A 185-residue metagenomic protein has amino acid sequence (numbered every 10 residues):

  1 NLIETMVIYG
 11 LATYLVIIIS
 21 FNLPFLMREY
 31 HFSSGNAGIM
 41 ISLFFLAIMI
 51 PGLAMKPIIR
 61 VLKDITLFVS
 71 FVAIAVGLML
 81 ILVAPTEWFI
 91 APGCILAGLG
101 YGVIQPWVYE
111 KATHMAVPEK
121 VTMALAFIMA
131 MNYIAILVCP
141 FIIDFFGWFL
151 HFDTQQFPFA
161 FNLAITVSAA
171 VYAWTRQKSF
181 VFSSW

Functional and structural regions predicted by a protein language model:
L2-I41: Extracytoplasmic gate region of multi-pass secondary transporters
Y9, T13, T86-G98: Helical-face signature of the major facilitator-like transporter fold
I50-K63, G147-W148: Helix-to-loop junctions at the C-terminal end of transmembrane segments in multipass secondary transporters
I65-L80: Structural signature of the two symmetry-related core transmembrane helices
V103-A116: Intracellular juxtamembrane helix-capping segments at the cytosolic ends of symmetry-related transmembrane helices
M115-H151: A late C-terminal transmembrane helix in Major Facilitator Superfamily
I143-I165: A membrane-interface helix-boundary motif in multi-pass transporters
F159-W185: Multi-pass alpha-helical transporter architecture, strongest for 12-TM Major Facilitator/SLC carriers used
